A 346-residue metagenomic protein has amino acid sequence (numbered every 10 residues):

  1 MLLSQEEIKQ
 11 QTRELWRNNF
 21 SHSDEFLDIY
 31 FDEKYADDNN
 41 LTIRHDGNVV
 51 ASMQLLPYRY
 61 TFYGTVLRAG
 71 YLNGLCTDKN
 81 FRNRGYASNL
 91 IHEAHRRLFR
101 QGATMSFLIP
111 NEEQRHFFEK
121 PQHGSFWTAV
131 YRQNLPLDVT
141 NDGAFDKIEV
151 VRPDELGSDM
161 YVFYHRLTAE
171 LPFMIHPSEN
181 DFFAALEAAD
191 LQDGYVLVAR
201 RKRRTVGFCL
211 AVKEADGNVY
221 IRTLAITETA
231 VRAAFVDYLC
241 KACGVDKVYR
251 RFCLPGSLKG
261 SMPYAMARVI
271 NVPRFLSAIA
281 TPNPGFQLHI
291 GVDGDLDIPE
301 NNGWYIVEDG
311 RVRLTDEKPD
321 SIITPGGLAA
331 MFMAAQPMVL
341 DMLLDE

Functional and structural regions predicted by a protein language model:
M1-P57, G64-Y71, D138-E179, A215-V219: Short amphipathic alpha-helix that is part of the acyltransferase structural core
Y58, L75, N111-Q114, P121-H123 (+1 more regions): An acidic- and aromatic-residue-enriched active-site/binding cleft used to recognize and process polar
L72-R82, I221-V231: A short, internal acetyl-CoA/4′-phosphopantetheine-binding micro-motif in the GNAT/acyltransferase core
F81-E93, A230-L239: Conserved acetyl-CoA pyrophosphate-binding loop and the N-cap/start of the following alpha-helix in GNAT-like
I91, R96-N111, C243-L254: Conserved GNAT acetyl-CoA-binding A-motif
H116-G143, R222-T229, A233, D237-E346: Active-site/acyl-donor-binding loops of N-acyltransferases
S125-A225, T229, K241, F275-P284: Amide-forming acyltransferase catalytic core, primarily the GNAT-like/NAT-type and related acyltransferase folds
